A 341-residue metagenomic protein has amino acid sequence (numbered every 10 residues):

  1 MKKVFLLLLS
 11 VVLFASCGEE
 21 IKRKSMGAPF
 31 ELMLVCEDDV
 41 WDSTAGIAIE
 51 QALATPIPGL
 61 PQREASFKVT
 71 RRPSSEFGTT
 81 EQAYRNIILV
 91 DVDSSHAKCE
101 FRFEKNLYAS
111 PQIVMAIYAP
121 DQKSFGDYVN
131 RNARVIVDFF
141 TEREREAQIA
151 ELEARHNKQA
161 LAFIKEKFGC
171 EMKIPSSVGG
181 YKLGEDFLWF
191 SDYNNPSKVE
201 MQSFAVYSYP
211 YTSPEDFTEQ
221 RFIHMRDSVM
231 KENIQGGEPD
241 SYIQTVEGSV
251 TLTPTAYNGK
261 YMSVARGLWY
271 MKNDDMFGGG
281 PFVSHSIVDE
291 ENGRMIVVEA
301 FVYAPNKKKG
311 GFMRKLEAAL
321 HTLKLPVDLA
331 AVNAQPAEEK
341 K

Functional and structural regions predicted by a protein language model:
M1-V4, G18-E19: Positively charged n-region of N-terminal signal peptides that target proteins for export
L13-S16: C-terminal motif of bacterial Sec signal peptides marking the signal peptidase cleavage site
K22-C36, V40, S95-K158: Solvent-exposed alpha-helical segments and adjacent loops that form catalytic or protein-interaction surfaces
G27, D42, Q51-T55, G59 (+3 more regions): N-terminal "mature-domain start" segment
E37, P175-Y242: Secretory pathway targeting signatures of secreted, lumenal, and periplasmic proteins
F67-D127, K231-N292, K307: Signature of long, low-cysteine stretches enriched in small and polar/charged residues
I113-D121, F204-S208, R294-Y303: Short, well-ordered beta-strand elements
D127-A147, M172, V178, R294-K341: Surface-exposed amphipathic alpha-helical segments
